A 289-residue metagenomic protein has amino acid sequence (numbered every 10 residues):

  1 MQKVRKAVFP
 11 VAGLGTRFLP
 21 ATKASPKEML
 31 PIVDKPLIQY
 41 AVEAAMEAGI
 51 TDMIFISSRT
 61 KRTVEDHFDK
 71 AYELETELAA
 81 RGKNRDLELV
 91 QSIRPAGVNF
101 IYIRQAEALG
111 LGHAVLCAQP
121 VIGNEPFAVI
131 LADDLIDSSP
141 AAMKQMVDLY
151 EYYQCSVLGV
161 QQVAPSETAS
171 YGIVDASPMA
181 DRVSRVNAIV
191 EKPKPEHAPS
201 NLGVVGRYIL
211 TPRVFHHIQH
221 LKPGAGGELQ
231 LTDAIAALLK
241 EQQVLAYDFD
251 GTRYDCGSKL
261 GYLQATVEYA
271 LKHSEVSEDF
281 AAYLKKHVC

Functional and structural regions predicted by a protein language model:
M1-A7, E278-K285: Positively charged, low-complexity intrinsically disordered leader regions
Q2-A79, A141-Q145: N-terminal glycine-rich phosphate-binding loop and ensuing alpha1 helix
K6, T51-M53, N99, P126 (+3 more regions): Residues at the starts of beta-strands that form the adenosine-phosphate
F9, F55, V129, L158-G159 (+1 more regions): Structural beta-sheet core signal
G13, R59, D134, P212-R213 (+1 more regions): Alpha-helix/helix-capping structural signal
M29, F100-Y102, S156, V244-A246 (+1 more regions): Conserved beta-strand scaffold positions in the cores of enzyme catalytic domains, especially in NTP/NDP-utilizing
L74-E77, D86, V90-A176, L210-P212 (+1 more regions): Conserved beta-loop-beta/alpha segment of the NTase-like Rossmann-fold superfamily that binds/positions NTPs
A128, V147-E151, P178-A282: Catalytic-core segments of class I nucleotidyltransferases/pyrophosphorylases that form NMP-activated intermediates
